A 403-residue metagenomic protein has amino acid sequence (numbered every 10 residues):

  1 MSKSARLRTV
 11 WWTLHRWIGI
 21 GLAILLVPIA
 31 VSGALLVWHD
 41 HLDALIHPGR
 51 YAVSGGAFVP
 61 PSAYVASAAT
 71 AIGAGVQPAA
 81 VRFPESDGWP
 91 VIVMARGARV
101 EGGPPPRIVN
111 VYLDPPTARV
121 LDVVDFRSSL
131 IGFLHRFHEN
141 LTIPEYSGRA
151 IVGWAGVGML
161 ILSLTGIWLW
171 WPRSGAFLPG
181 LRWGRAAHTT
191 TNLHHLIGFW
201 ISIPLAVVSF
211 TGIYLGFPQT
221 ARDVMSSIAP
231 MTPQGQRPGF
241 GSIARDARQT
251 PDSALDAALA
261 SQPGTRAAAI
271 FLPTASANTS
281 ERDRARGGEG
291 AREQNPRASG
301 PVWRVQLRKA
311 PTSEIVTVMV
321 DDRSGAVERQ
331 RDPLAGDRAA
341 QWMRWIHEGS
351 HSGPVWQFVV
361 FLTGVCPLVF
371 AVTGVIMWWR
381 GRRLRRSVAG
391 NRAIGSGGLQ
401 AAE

Functional and structural regions predicted by a protein language model:
M1-E403: Conserved histidines in hydrophobic membrane contexts and catalytic metal-binding motifs
